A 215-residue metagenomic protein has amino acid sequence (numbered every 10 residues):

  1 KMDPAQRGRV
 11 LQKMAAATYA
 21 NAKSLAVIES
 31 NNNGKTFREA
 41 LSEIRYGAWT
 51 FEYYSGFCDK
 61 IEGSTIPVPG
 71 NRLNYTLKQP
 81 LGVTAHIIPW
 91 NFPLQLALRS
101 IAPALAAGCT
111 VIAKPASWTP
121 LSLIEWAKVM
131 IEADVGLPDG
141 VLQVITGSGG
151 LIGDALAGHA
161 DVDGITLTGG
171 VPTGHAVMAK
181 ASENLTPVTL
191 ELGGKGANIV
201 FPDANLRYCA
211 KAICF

Functional and structural regions predicted by a protein language model:
K1-I61, N71: Glycine-rich loop-to-alpha-helix module at the N-terminal edge of alpha/beta enzyme cores
R7, E29, F51, G108 (+3 more regions): Residue-level signal for inorganic ion chemistry
F57, I87, I145-S148, T168: Conserved residues at the C-terminal ends of beta-strands
S64-A133, P138, D163, L185: Conserved small-residue-rich beta-alpha loop and adjacent elements that most often cradle the phosphate/pyrophosphate
L73-N74, Q143-D163: A structured beta-alpha segment of the ubiquitous adenosine-cofactor-binding alpha/beta core
I101-A102, G153, G174: Generic hydrophobic/aromatic pocket-lining and core-packing "Φ" positions
A113, T146, T189-L190: Hydrophobic residues in well-ordered beta-strands that form the structural core
A133, G164, P172-F215: ALDH superfamily catalytic-core signature
